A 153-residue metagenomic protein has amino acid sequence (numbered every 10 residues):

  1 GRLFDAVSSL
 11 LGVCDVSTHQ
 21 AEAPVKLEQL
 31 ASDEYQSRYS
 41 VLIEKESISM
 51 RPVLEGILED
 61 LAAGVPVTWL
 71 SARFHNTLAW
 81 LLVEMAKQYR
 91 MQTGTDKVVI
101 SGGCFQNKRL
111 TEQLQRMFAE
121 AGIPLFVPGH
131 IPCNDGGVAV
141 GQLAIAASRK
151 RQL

Functional and structural regions predicted by a protein language model:
R2-D96, R109-R116: A contiguous, well-structured pocket-lining segment that forms one wall/lid of small-molecule binding clefts in soluble
S17-T18, G122, R151-L153: Phosphate-handling active-site elements
E28, H75, Q106, P132 (+1 more regions): Generic, ordered loop/turn and secondary-structure boundary motif
S71, H75, G103, G129: Glycine- and other small-residue-rich loops at beta-strand/loop junctions that grip anionic moieties
D96-V99, K108, L114-V138: Conserved phosphate-binding/catalytic loops in two-lobed NTP-binding clefts
L143-L153: Acidic, glycine/GT-rich loop-and beta-edge segments that sit at the periphery of enzyme/chaperone cores
